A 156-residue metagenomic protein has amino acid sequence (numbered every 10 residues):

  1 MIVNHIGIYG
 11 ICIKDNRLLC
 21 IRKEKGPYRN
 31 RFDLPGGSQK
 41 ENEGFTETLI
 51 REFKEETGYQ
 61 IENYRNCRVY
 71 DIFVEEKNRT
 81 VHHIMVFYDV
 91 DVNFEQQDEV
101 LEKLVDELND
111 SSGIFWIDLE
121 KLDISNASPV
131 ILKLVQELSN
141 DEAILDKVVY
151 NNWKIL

Functional and structural regions predicted by a protein language model:
M1-L18, Y64, M85-D89: Conserved N-terminal beta-strand and adjoining loop/helix that marks the start of the Nudix/MutT-like hydrolase domain
N4-I6, Y28-N30, H82: Exposed loop/turn and edge beta-strand positions of beta-sandwich/beta-sheet ligand-binding modules
H5, E43, D146-K147: An amphipathic alpha-helix/helix-turn recognition signal
R17-E55, N151-I155: Conserved Nudix-box catalytic region and its N-terminal flanking loop in Nudix hydrolases and closely related
I21, D98-E102, D146-V148: Short, hydrophobic secondary-structure boundary micro-motifs
P27, F32, V105-L156: Nudix hydrolase/Nudix homology domain
Q39-E62, I72-A127: Unchanged
